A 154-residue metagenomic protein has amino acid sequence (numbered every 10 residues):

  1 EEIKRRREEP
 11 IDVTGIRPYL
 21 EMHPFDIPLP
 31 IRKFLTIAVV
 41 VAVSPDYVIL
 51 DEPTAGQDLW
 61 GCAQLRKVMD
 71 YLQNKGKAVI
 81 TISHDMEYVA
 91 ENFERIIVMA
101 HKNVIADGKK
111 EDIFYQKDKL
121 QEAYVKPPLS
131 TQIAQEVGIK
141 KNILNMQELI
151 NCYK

Functional and structural regions predicted by a protein language model:
E2-Y19: Conserved ABC ATPase "signature" region
V48-D51: Catalytic Walker B motif of ABC-type/P-loop ATPase nucleotide-binding domains
S83-H84: H-loop/switch region of ABC-family ATPase nucleotide-binding domains
V89-E91: A short, surface-exposed alpha-helical micro-motif characterized by mixed small hydrophobic and charged/polar residues
H101-K102: Conserved ABC ATPase "signature" C-loop
D107-G108: ABC ATPase "signature
L120-K154: ABC ATPase nucleotide-binding domains
